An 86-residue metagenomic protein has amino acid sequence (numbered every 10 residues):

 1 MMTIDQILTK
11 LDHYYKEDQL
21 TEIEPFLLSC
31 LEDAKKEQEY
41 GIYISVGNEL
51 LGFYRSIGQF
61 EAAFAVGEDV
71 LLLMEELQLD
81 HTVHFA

Functional and structural regions predicted by a protein language model:
M2-T3, E22, G41-I42, A62 (+1 more regions): Structural signature of alpha-solenoid helical repeat junctions
Q6-D18, S45-G58, F85-A86: Tandem amphipathic alpha-helical repeat scaffolds
I7, I23-L27, E39: Short N-terminal amphipathic alpha-helix/helix-capping patch enriched in small hydrophobics with frequent Ser/Thr
Y15-S29, S56-D69: Helix-turn-helix repeat elements of alpha-solenoid scaffolds
E17, E37, I57, L77-D80: Residues at alpha-helix boundaries and the short loops/turns that link adjacent helices
P25-E32, S45-N48: Short secondary-structure junction/hinge motifs that connect adjacent elements
L28-K35, E68-L79: Amphipathic alpha-helical segments of tetratricopeptide repeats
Q38-L71: An N-terminal, globular interaction/scaffold subdomain
